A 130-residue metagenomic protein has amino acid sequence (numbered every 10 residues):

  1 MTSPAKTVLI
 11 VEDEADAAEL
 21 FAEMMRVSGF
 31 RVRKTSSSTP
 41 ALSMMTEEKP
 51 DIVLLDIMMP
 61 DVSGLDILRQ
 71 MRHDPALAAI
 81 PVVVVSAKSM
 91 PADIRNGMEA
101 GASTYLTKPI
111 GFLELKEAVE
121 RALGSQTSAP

Functional and structural regions predicted by a protein language model:
E12: Conserved acidic carboxylate
E19-V27: Charged docking surfaces used in two-component/phosphorelay signaling
G29-S36, M44: Short hydrophobic/Thr-rich beta-strand motif most characteristic of the beta2 strand and flanking loop of CheY-like
E48-L54, M59: Active-site beta3 strand of CheY-like receiver
P60, A78, M90: The feature encodes the CheY-like receiver
I110-E120: C-terminal output helix
